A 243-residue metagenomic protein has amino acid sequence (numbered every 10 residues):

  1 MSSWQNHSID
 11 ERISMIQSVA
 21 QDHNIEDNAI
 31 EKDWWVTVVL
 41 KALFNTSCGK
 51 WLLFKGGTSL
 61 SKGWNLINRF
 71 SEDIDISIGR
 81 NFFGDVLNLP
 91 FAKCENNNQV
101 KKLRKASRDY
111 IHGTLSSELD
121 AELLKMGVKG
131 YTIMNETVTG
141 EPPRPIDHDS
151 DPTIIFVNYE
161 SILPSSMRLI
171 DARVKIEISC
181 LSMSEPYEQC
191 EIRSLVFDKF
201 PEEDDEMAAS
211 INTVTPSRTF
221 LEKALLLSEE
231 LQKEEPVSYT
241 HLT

Functional and structural regions predicted by a protein language model:
S2-L53, N65: Helical scaffold of the NTase/Pol beta-like nucleotidyltransferase catalytic core
Q5-M15, S77-N98, C190-F200, P216-K223: Short, compositionally biased low-complexity segments
Q17-I25, T58, A92-K102: Glycine-/proline-rich flexible loop or hinge segments
W35-L40, P90-E177, S182, L226: Conserved catalytic core of two-metal-ion nucleotidyltransferases
F44-I74, I78-V86: Active-site nucleotide-donor binding segment shared across nucleotidyl transfer reactions
G63, V86-L87, S165-M167, S184-Y187: Short helix/loop capping segments that flank catalytic or ligand/cofactor-binding pockets
R173-S179, S184-P236: A conserved active-site cap/scaffold subdomain adjacent to cofactor or substrate pockets
T240-T243: Conserved small/polar residues in nucleotide/adenosyl-binding loops
